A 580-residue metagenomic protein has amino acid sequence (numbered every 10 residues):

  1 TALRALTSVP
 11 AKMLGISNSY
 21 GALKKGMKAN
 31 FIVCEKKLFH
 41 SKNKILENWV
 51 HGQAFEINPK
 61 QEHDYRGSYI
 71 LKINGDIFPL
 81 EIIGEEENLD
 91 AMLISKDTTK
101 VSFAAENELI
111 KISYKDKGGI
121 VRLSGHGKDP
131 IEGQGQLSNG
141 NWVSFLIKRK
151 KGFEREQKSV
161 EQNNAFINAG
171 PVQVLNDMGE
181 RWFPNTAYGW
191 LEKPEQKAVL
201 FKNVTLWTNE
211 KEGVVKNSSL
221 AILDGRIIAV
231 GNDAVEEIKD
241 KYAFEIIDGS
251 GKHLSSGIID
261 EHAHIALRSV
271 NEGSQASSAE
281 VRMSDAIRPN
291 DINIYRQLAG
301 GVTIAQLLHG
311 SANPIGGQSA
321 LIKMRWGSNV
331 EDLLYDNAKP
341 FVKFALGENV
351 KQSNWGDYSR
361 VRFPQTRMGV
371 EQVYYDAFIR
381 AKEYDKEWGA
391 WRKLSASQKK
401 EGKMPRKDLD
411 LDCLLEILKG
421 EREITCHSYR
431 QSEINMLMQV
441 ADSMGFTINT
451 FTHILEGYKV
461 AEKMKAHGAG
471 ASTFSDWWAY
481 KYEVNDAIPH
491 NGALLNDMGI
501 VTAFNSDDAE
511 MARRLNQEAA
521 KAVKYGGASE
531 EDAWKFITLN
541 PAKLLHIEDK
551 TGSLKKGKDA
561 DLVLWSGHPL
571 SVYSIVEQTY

Functional and structural regions predicted by a protein language model:
T1, K12-L14, E35-K36, H40-H51 (+9 more regions): Active-site core of metal-dependent hydrolases
T1-K28, I32, G189-W190, V270 (+4 more regions): His/Asp/Glu-enriched, well-ordered alpha-helical/loop segment that forms or immediately abuts the divalent-metal
N18, L38, K44, V50 (+3 more regions): Polyanionic/metal-chelating signatures
K28-Q61, V204, K555-Y580: C-terminal cap of metal-dependent C-N hydrolases
F39, Q136-E180, P184-N185: Edge beta-strand at a domain terminus
K60-P79, L89-K96, S102, I131-W142 (+2 more regions): Tryptophan-anchored aromatic micro-motifs
K100, E212-S255: Histidine-rich, glycine-flanked metal-binding segment
K197-V199, E237-S284: Replace "His-x-His-based motif
